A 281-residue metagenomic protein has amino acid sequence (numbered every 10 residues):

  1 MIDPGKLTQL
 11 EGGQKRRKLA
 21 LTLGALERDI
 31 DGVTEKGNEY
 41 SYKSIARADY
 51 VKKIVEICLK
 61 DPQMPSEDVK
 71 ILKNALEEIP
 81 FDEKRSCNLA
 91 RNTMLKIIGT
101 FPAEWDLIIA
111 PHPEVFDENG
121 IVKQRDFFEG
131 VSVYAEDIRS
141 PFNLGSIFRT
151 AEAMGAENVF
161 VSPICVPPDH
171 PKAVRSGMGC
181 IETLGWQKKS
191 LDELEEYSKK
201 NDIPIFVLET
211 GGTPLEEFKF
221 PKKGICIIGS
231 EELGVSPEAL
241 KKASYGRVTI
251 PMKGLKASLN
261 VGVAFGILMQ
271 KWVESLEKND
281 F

Functional and structural regions predicted by a protein language model:
M1-H112: N-terminal positively charged helical leader segments and presequences
I2-E39, F116-T210: RNA substrate-binding interface of SAM-dependent RNA methyltransferases
D3-T8, N88-I97, K242-F281: Structured adenosyl-cofactor binding patch, chiefly the S-adenosyl-L-methionine
P141, A173-R175, I225, S230 (+3 more regions): Short glycine- and Lys/Arg-enriched binding-loop motifs that mark or flank ligand-binding interfaces
L144, H170-P171, E216-F218, S236-A239 (+1 more regions): Short glycine-/acidic-enriched loop or helix-start segments at secondary-structure transitions that form or flank
L191-E196, T213-L215, L255-S258: A short acidic, often aromatic-flanked loop/helix-cap motif at beta-alpha or helix-coil junctions that lines enzyme
V207-G254: Active-site/ligand-binding-proximal alpha/beta "capping" segment
